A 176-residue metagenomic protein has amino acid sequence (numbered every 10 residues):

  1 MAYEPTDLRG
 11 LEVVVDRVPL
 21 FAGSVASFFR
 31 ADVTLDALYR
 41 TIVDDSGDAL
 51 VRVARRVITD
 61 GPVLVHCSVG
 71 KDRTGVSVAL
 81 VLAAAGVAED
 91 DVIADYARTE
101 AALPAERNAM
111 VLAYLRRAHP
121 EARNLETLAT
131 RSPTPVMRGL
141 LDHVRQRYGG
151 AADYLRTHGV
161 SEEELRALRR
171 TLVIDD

Functional and structural regions predicted by a protein language model:
M1-L64, V76-D176: Cys-dependent protein tyrosine phosphatase-like superfamily
V69, R73-T74: Ser/Thr-glycine-rich phosphate-binding loops at phosphate-binding pockets of nucleotides, nucleotide cofactors
